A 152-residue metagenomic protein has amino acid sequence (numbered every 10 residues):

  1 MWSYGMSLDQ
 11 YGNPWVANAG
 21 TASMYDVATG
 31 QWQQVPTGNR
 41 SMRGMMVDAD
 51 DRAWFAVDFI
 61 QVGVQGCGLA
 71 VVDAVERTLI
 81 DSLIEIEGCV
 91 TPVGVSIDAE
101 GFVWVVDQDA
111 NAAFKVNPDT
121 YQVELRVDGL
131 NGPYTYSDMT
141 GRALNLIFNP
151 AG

Functional and structural regions predicted by a protein language model:
M1-Q10, G38-D50, G88-A99, L130-N149: Repeated scaffold domains used in trafficking and secretory/extracellular systems, primarily beta-propellers
M1-Y25: Extracellular-facing segments of soluble proteins and assemblies that are Gly/Ser/Thr-biased and enriched in aromatics
N13-A17, R52-A56, F102-V106, F148: Conserved beta-propeller blade signature
A19-G20, D58-I60, V64, Q108-A110 (+1 more regions): Short loop/turn segments immediately following the C-termini of beta-strands
T21-S23, C67-A70, A112-F114: A short loop-to-beta-strand structural motif that recurs across blades of beta-propeller domains
Y25-G30, D73-R77, N117-Y121: Short loop/turn segments that connect beta-strands within beta-propeller blades
G30-P36, T78-I86, Q122-G129: A short beta-strand motif characteristic of beta-propeller blades
E87-P118: Extracellular low-complexity, Gly/Ser/Thr-rich intrinsically disordered linkers and protease-sensitive activation/hinge
